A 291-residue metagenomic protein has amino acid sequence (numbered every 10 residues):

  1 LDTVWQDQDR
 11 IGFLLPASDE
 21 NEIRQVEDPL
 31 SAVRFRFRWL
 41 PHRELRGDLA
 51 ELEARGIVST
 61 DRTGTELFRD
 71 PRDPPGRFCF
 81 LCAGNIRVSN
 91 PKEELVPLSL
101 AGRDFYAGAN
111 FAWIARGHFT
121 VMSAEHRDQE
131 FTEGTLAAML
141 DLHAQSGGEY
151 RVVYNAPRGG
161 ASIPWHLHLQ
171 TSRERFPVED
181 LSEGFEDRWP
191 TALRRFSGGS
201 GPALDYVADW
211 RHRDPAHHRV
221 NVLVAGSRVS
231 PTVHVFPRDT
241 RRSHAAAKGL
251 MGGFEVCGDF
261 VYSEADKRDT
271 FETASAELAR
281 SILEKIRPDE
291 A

Functional and structural regions predicted by a protein language model:
L1-A137, Y150, E174-F196, P202-A291: Active-site microenvironments that recognize anionic phosphate/pyrophosphate groups
A109, S146-P164: Active-site nucleotide-donor binding segment shared across nucleotidyl transfer reactions
D141-A144: Catalytic cores of glycan-processing enzymes that make or break glycosidic bonds
H168: Conserved, mostly hydrophobic/aromatic
T171: Phosphate-group recognition and catalysis centered on beta-loop-alpha active-site segments
